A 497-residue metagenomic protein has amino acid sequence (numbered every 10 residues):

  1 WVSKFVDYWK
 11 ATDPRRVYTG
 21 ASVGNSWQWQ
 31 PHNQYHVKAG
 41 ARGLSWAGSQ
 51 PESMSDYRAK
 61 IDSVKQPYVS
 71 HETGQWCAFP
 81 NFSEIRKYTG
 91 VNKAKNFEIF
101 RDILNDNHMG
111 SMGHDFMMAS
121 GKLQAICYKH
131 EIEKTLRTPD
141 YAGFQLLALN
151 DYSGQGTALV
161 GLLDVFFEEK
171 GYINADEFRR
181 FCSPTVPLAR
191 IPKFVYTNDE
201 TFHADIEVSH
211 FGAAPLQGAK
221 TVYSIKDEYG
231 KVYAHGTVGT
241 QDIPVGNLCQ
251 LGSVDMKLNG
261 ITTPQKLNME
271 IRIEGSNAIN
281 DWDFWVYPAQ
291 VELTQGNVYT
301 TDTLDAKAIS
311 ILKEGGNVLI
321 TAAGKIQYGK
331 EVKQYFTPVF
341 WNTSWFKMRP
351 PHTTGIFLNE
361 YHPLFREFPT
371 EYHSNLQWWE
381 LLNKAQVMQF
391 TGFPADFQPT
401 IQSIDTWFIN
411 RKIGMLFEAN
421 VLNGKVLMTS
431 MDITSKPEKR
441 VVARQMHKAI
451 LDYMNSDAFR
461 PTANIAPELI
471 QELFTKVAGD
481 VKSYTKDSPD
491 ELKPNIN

Functional and structural regions predicted by a protein language model:
W1-L162: Substrate-binding/catalytic cleft of secreted carbohydrate-active enzymes, primarily glycoside hydrolases
T12, L147-G212, A478-V481: Aromatic-rich peripheral "rim/lid" segments of glycoside hydrolase catalytic domains that contact and position glycan
S49-P51, G324-Y328, S344-V441, A458-N497: Catalytic beta-strand/loop cores that center a nucleophilic Ser/Cys/Thr and support acyl-enzyme chemistry
D199-Q241, L251-K257, P264-E274: Beta-strand-rich binding/interaction modules
G239-I243, N277-L293: Short beta-strand elements
W285-T303, P461: Low-complexity, Pro/Ser/Thr- and charge-rich linker/hinge segments at domain boundaries
G296-N342, N420-N423, T429, I450 (+1 more regions): Short alpha-beta junction capping motif
V442-N455: Short amphipathic C-terminal alpha-helix that caps PH/PH-like domains
